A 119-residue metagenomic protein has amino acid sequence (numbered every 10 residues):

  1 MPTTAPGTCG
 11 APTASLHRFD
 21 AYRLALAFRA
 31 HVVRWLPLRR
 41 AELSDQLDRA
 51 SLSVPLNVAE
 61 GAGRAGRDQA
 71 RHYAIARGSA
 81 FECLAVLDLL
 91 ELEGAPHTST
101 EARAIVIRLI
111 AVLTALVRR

Functional and structural regions predicted by a protein language model:
M1-R119: Amphipathic alpha-helical assembly/interaction segments
